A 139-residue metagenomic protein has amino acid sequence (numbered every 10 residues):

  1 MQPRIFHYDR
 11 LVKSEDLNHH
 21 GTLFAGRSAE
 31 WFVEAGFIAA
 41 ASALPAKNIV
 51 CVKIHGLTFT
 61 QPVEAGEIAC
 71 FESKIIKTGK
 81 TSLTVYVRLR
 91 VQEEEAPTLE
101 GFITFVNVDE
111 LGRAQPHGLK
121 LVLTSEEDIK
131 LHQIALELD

Functional and structural regions predicted by a protein language model:
M1-A25, I129-D139: Catalytic strand-loop segment that frames the active site of acyl-thioester-processing enzymes
P3, L23, F37-E72, I76-L83 (+1 more regions): Hydrophobic beta-strand-centered segment that forms part of the acyl-chain substrate-binding groove
D9-K13, T58, T104: Generic structural detector for well-ordered beta-strands
V12, I49-C51, L119-L121: Generic preference for hydrophobic/aromatic residues in regular secondary structure cores
V33-E34: A eukaryote-biased signal for short, well-structured alpha-helical docking elements
E64-A65, I76-D139: HotDog/MaoC-like acyl-thioester-processing domains
